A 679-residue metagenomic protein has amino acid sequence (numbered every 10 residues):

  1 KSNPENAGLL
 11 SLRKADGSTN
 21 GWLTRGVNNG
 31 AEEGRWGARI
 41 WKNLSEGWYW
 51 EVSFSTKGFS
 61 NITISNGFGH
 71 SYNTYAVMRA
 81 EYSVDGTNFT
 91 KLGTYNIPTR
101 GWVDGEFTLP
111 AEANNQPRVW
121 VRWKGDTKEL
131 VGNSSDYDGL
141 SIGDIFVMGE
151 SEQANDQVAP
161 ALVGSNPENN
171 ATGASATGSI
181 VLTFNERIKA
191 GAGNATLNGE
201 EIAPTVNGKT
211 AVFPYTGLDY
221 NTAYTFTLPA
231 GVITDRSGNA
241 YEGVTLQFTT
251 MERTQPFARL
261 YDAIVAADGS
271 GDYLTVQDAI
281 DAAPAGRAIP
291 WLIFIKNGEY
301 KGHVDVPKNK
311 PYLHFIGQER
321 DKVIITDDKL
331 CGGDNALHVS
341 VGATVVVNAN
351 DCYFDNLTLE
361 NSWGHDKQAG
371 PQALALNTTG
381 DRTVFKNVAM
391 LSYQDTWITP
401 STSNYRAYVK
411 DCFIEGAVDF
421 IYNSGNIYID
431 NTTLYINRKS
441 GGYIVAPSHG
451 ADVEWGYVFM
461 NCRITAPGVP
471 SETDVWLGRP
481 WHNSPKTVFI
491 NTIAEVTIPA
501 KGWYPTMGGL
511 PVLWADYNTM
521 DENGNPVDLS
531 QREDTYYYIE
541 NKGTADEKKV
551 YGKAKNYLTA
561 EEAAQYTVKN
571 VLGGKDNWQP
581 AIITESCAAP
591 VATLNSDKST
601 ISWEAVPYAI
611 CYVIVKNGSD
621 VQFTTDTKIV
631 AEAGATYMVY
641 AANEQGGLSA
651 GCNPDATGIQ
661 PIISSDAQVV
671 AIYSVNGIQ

Functional and structural regions predicted by a protein language model:
S2-K57: Surface-exposed, low-complexity/disordered Ser/Thr/Gly/Pro/Asn-rich loops and linkers
G47, T56-S65, Q116: Extended extracellular/luminal ectodomain segments enriched in beta-structured repeat modules
G58-S60, G69-A76: Extended, low-complexity, turn-rich repeat/linker tracts enriched in Gly/Pro/Ser/Thr and Asp/Glu that occur
N73, F89, G93-Q153: Terminal, low-complexity interaction segments
M78-A80, G193-A195, Y612-I614: Short beta-strand elements bearing conserved aromatic residues within extracellular beta-rich modules
Q157-Q255: Acidic, low-complexity Ser/Thr/Gly/Pro-rich repeat segments typical of extracellular/periplasmic and surface-exposed
R253-K598, P607-V613, Q622-P654: Sequence-level preference for short, compositionally simple segments enriched in small aliphatic or small polar residues
K616-S619, A656-Q679: C-terminal outer-membrane/trafficking sorting elements
